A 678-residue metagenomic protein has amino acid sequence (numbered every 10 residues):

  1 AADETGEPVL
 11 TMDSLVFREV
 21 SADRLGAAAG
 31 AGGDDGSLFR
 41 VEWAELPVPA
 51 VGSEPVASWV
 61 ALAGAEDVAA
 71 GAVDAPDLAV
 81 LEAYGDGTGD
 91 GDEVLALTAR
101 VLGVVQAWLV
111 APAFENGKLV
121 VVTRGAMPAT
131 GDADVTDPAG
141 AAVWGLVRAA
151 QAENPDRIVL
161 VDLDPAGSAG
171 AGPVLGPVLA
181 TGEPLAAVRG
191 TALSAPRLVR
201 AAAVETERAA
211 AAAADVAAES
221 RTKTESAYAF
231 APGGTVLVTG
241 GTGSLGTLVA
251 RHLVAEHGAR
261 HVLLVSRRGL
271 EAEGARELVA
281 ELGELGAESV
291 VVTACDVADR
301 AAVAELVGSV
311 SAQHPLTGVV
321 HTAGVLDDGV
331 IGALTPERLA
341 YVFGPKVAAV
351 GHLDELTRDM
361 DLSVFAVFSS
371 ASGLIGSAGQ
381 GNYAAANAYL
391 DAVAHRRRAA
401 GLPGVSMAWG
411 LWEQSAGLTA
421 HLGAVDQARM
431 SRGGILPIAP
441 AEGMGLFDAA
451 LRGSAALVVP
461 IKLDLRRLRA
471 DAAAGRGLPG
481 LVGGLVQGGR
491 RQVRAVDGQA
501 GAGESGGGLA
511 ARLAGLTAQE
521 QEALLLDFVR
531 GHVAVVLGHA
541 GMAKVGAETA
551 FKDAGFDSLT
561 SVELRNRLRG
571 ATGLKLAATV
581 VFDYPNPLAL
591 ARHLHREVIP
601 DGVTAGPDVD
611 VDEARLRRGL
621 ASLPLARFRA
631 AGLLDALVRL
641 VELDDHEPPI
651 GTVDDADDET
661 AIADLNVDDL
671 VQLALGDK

Functional and structural regions predicted by a protein language model:
A1-P184, R189-L193, A210-A473, G477 (+1 more regions): 4′-phosphopantetheine-dependent carrier domains
P196-R197: C-terminal catalytic ATP-binding subdomain
R200-A209, K223-A227, L485-G489: Disordered, acidic interdomain junction associated with two-component signaling
V262, P479-G484, G488: Short loop/beta submotifs within extracellular cysteine-rich repeat domains
